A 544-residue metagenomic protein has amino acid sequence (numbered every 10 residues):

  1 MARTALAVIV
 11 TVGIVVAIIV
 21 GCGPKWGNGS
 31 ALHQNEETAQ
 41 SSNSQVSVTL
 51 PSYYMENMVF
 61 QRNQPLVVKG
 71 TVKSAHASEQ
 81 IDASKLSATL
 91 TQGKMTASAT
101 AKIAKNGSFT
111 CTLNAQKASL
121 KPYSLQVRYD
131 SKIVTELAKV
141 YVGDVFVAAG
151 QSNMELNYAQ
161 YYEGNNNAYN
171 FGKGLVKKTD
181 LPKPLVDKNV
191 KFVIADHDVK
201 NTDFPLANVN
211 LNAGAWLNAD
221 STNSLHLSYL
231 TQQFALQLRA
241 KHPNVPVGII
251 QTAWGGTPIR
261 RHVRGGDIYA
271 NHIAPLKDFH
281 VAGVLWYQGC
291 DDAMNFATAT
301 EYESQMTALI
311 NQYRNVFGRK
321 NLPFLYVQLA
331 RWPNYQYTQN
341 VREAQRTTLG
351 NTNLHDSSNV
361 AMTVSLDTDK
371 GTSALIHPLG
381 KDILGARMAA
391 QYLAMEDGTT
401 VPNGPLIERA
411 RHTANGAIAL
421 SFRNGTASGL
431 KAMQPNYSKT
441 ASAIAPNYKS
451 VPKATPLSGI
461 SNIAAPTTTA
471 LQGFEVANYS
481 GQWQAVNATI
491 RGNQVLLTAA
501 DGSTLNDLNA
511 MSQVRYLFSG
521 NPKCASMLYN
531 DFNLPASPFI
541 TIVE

Functional and structural regions predicted by a protein language model:
M1-A7: Positively charged n-region of N-terminal signal peptides that target proteins for export
I9-A17: Bacterial N-terminal signal peptides
V20-G21: C-terminal motif of bacterial Sec signal peptides marking the signal peptidase cleavage site
K25-E544: Cell-envelope and extracellular/periplasmic
